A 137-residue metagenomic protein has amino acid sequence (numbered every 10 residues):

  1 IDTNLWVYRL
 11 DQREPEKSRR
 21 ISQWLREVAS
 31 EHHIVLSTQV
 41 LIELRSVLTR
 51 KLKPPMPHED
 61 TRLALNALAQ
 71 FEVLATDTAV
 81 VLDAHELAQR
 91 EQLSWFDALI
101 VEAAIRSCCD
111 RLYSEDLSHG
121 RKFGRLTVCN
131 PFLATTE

Functional and structural regions predicted by a protein language model:
I1-L36, K51-E59, T135-T136: Short, well-structured N-terminal submotif of metal-dependent ribonuclease cores
R45-E72: Active-site-proximal, substrate-binding regions of enzyme catalytic domains and RNA-binding/basic surfaces
Q70-E115: Active-site neighborhoods of divalent-metal-dependent phosphate/nucleic-acid chemistry enzymes
V101-E137: Acidic, PIN/NYN-like endoribonuclease modules and their adjacent C-terminal/linker elements
